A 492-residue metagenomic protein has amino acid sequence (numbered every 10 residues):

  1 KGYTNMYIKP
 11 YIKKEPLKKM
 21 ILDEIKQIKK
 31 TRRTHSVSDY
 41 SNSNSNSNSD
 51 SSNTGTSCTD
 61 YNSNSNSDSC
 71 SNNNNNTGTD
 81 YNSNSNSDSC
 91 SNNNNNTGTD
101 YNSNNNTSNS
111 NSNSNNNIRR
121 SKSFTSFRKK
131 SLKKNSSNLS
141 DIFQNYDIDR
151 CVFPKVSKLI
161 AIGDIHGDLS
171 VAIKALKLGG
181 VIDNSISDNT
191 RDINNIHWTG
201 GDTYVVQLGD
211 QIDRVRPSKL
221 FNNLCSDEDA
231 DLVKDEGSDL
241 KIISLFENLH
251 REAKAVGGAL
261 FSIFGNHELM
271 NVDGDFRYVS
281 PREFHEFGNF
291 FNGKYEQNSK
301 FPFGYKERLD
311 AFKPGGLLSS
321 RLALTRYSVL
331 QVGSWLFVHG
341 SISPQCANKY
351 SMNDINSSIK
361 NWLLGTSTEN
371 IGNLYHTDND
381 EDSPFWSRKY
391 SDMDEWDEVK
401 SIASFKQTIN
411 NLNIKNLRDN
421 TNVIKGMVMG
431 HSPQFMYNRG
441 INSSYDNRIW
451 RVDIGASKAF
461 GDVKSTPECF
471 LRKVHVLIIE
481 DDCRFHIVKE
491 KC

Functional and structural regions predicted by a protein language model:
G2-D39, R119-C492: Feature recognizes metal-dependent phosphohydrolase scaffolds
Y40-I118: Long, intrinsically disordered low-complexity tandem-repeat regions enriched in serine/threonine/proline and other
